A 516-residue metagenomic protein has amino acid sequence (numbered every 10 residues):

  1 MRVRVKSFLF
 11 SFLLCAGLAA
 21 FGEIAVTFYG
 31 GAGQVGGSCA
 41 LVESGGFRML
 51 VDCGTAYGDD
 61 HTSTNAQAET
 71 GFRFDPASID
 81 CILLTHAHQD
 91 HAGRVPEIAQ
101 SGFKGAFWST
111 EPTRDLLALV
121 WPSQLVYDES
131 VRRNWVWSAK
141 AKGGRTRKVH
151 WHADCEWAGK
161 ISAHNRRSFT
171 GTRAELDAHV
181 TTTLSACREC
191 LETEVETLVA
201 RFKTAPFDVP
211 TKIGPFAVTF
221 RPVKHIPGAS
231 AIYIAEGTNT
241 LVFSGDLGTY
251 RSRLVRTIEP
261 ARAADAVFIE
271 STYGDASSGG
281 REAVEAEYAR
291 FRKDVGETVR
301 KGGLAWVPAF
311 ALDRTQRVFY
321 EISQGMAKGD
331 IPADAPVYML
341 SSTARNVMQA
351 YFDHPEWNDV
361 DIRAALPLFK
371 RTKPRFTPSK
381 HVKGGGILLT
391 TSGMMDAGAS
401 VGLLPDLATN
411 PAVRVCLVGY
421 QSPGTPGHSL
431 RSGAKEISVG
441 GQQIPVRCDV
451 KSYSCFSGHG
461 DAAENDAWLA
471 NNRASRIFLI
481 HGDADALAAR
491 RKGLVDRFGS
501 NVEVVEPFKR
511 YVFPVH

Functional and structural regions predicted by a protein language model:
M1-L9: Bacterial N-terminal signal peptides that target proteins for export
C15-G17: N-terminal signal peptide c-region/cleavage motif recognized by signal peptidases
F21-A77, E196-R256, S379-H381, I387 (+4 more regions): Core dinuclear metal-dependent hydrolase active-site scaffold
A32-G37, S44-T197, T249-T257, S432-G440 (+1 more regions): Pre-active-site segment of Zn-dependent metallo-hydrolases
V51-G54, I79-H88, A92-V95, F107-T110 (+10 more regions): Active-site neighborhood of phospho(di)ester-bond hydrolases with catalytic His/Asp-centered motifs
P227, A231, Y250-M339, R414 (+2 more regions): Cap/insert and terminal regions of metallo-dependent hydrolase folds
V284-Y288, A365-T377, G393-D396, R431-E436 (+1 more regions): A general structural motif
F291-P426, I480: Hard-cation-handling environments
